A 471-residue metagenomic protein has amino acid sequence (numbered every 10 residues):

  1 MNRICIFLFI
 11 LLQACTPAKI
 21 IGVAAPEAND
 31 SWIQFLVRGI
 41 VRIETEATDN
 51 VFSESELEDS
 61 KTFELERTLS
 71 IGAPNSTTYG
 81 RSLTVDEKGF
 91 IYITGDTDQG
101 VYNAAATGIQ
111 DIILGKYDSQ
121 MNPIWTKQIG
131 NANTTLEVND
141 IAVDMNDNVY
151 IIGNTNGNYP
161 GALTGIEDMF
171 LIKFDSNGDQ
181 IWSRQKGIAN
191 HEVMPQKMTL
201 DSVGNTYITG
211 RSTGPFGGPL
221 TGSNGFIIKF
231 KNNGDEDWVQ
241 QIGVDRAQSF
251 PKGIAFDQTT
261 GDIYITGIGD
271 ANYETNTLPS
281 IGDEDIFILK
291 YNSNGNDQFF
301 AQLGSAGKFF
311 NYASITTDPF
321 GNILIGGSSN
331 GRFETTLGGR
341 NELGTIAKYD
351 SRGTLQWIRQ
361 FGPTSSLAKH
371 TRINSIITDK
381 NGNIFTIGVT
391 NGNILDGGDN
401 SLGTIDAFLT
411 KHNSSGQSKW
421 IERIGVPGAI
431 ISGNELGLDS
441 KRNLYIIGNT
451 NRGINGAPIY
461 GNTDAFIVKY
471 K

Functional and structural regions predicted by a protein language model:
M1-L8: Sec-dependent signal peptide recognition, specifically the positively charged N-region followed immediately by
Q13-A14: C-terminal motif of bacterial Sec signal peptides marking the signal peptidase cleavage site
I20-G22, E27-K471: A sequence-level/structural motif corresponding to short, flexible coil/turn segments enriched in small polar residues
